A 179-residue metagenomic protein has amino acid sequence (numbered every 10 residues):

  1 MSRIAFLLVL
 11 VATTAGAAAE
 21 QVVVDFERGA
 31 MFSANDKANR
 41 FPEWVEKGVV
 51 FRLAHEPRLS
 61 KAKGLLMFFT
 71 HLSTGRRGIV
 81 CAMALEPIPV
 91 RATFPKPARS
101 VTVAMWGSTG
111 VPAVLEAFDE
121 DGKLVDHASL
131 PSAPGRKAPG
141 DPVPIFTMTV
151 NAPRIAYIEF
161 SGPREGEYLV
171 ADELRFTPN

Functional and structural regions predicted by a protein language model:
M1-R3, A17: Terminal and domain-boundary regions
I4-T13: Sec-dependent N-terminal signal peptides
A12-E20: Bacterial Sec-dependent signal peptides at the C-terminal "C-region" and cleavage site
A19-N179: Surface-exposed, well-ordered secondary-structure segments
